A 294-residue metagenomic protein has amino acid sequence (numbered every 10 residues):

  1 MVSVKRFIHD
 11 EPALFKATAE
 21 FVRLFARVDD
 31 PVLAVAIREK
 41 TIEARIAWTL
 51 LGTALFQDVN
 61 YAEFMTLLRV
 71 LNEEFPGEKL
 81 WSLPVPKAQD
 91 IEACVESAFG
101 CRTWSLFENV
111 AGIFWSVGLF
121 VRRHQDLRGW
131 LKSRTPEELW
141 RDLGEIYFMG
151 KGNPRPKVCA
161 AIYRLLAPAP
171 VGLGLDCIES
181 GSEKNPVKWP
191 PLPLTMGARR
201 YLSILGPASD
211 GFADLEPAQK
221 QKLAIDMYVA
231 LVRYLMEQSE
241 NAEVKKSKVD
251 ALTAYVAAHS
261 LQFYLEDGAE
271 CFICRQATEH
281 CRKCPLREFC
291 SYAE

Functional and structural regions predicted by a protein language model:
M1-E294: HhH-family (HhH-GPD) DNA N-glycosylase catalytic core used in base-excision repair
